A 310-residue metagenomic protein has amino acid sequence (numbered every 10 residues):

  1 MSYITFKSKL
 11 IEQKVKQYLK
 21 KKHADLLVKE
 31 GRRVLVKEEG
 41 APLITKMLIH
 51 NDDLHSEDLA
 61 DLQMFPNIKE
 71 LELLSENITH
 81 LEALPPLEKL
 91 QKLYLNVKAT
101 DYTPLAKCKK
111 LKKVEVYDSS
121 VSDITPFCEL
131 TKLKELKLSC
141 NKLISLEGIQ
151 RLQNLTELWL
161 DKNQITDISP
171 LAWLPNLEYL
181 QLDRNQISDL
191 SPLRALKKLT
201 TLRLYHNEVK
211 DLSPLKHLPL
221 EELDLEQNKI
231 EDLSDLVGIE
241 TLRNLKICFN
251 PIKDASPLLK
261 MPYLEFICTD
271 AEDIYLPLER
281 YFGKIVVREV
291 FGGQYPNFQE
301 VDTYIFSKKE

Functional and structural regions predicted by a protein language model:
M1, K309-E310: Short intrinsically disordered terminal tails
M1-S2, L95: Extreme N-terminus of proteins, especially the signal/transit-peptide cleavage junction and the first residues
S2-M64, P296-T303: LRR flanking "cap" motifs
L43-T79, A83, K89-P104, K110-S122 (+10 more regions): Concave beta-strand-loop units of leucine-rich repeat
